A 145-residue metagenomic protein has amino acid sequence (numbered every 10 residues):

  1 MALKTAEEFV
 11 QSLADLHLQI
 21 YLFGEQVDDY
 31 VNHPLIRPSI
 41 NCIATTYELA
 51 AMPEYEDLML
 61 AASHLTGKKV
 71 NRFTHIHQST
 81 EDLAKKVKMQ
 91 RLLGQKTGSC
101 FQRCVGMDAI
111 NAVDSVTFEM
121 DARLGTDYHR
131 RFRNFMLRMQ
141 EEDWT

Functional and structural regions predicted by a protein language model:
M1-L49: N-terminal-proximal low-complexity accessory segments that begin disordered and transition into the first
Q26, Y30-I36, M52, R103-M107 (+1 more regions): Short, structured coil/loop segments at alpha-helix boundaries
D28-D29, I36, M59-T66: N-terminal cap/leader regions of alpha/beta-hydrolase-fold enzymes, predominantly small-molecule hydrolases
A44, E48-A51, F118, Q140: Generic short alpha-helical segment signal, independent of protein family or function, capturing local helix propensity
Y47-A62: Short N-terminal amphipathic alpha-helices
A61-T145: Glycine-rich flavin
